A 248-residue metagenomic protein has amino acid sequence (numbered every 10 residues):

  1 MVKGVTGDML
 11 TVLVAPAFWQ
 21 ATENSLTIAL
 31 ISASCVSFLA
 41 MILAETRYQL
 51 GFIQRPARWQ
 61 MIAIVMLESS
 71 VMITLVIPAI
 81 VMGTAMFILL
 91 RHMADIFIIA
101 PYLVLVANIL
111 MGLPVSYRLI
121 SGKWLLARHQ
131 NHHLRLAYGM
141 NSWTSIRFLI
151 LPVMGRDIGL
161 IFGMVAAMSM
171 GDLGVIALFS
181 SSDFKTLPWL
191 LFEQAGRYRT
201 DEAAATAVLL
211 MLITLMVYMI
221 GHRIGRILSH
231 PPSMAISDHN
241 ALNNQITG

Functional and structural regions predicted by a protein language model:
M1-V2, A44, Y48, G83-A94 (+7 more regions): A structural signal for multi-pass alpha-helical bundles of membrane permease subunits that mediate small-molecule
K3-A17, M170, I176-I227, A241 (+1 more regions): Interhelical loop and adjacent transmembrane-helix boundary motif in polytopic membrane transport permeases
P16-L50: Transmembrane alpha-helix signature in integral membrane proteins
L43-R58, S121-N131, G139-M140, I146-F148 (+2 more regions): C-terminal transmembrane helix and the adjacent membrane-cytosol boundary/short C-terminal tail of inner/organellar
I53-E68, P78-M111, W143, F179-D183: Membrane-interfacial helix termini and adjacent extracytoplasmic/periplasmic loops of multi-pass transporters
S70-I77, L105-P114, A166-M170, S180 (+1 more regions): Hydrophobic transmembrane alpha-helices
P101-L136, L160-F162: Membrane-cytosol interface at the C-terminal ends of specific transmembrane alpha-helices in multi-pass membrane
